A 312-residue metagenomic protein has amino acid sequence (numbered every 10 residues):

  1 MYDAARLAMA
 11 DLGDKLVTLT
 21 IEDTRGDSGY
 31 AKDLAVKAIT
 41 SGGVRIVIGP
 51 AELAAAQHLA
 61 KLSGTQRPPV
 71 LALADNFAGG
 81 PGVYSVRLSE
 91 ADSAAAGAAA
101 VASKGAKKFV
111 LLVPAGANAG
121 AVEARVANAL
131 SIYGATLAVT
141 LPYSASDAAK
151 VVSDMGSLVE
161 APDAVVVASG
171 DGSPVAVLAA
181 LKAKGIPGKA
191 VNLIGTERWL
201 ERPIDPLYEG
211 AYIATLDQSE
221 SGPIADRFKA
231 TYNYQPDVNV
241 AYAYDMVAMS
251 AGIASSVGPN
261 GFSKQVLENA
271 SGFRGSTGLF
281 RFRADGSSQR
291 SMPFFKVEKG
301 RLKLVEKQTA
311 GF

Functional and structural regions predicted by a protein language model:
M1-F312: Extracytosolic ligand-binding ectodomains
